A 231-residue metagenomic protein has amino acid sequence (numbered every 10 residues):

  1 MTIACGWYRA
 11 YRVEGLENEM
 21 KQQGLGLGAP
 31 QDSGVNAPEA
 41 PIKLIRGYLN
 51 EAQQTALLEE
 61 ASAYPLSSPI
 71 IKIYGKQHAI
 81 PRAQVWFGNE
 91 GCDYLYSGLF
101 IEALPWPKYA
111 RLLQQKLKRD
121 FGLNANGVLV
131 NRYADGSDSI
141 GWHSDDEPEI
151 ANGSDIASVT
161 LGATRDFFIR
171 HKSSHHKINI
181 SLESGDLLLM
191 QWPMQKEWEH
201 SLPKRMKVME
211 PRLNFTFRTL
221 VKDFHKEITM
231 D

Functional and structural regions predicted by a protein language model:
T2-D231: Non-heme Fe(II) oxygenase metal-center motifs and adjacent flexible, charged/small-residue loops
